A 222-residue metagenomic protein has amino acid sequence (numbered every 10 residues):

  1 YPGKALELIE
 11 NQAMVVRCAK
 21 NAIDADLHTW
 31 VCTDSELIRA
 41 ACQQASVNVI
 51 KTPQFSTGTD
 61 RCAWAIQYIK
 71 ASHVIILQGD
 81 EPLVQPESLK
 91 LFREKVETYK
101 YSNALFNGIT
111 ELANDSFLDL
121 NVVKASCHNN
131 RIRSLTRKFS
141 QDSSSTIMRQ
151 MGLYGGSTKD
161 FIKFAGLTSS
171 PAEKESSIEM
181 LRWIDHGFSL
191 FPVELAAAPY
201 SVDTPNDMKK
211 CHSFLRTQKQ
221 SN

Functional and structural regions predicted by a protein language model:
Y1-T33: N-terminal glycine-rich phosphate-binding loop and ensuing alpha1 helix
A25, A45-S46, H186: Short, structured coil segments at secondary-structure junctions
L27-T29, H73, S189: Residues at the starts of beta-strands that form the adenosine-phosphate
E36-E94: Short phosphate-binding loop-to-helix
Q85-S170: Conserved core of the sugar-phosphate nucleotidyltransferase
I147-N222: Conserved alpha/beta core of the MobA/IspD/sugar-nucleotide pyrophosphorylase nucleotidyltransferase superfamily
